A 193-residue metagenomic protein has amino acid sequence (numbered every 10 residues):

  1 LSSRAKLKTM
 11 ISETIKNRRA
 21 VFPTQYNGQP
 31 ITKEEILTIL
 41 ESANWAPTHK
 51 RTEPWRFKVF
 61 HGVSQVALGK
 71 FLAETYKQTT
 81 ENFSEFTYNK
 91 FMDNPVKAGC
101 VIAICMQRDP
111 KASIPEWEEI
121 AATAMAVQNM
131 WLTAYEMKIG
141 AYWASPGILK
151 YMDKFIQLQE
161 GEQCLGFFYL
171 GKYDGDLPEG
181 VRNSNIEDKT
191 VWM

Functional and structural regions predicted by a protein language model:
R4-K97: N-terminal amphipathic, basic helical "cap/leader" segment at the start of enzyme domains
E13-N17, F22, L165-M193: C-terminal helix-cap and adjacent tail motif
T14, R19, C100-P110: Short, basic/glycine-rich phosphate-binding loops at helix/coil junctions that contact nucleotide phosphates
A43, I102, R108, A112-F155: Small-aliphatic-rich amphipathic alpha-helix that forms the alpha element of a beta-alpha
V59-H61, A103, Y169: Short, well-ordered beta-strand micro-motif
G62-S64, Q107-D109, K172-G175: Short loop segments at secondary-structure junctions
K154-L165: Short, electropositive alpha-helical surface patch
